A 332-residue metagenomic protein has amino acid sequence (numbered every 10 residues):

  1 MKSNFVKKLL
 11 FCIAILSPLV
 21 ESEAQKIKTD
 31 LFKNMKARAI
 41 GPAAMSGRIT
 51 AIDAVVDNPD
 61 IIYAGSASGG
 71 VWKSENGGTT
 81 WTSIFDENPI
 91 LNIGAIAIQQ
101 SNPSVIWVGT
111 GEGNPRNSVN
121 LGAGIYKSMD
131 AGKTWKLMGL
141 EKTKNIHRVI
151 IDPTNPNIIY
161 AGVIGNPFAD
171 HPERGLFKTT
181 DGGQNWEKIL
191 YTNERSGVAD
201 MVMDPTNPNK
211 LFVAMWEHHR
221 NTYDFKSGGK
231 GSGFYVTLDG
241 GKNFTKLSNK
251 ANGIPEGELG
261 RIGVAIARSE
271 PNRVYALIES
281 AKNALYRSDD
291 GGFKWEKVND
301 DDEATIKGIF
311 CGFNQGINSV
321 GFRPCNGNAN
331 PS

Functional and structural regions predicted by a protein language model:
M1-I27: Bacterial Sec-dependent N-terminal signal peptides
A24-S332: Beta-propeller blade termini and top-face loops
